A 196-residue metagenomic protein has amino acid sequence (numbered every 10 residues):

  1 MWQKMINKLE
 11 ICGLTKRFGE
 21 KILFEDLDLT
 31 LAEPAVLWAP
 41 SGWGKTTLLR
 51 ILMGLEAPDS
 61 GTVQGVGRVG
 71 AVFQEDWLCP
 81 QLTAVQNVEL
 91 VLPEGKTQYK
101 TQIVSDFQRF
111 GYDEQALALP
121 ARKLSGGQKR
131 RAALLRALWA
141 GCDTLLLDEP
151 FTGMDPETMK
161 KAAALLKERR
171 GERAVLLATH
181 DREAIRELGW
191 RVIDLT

Functional and structural regions predicted by a protein language model:
M53: Helix-to-loop junction immediately C-terminal to a conserved catalytic motif
L82-T97, Q102: Q-loop/switch helix immediately C-terminal to the Walker
K100-A116: Conserved ABC ATPase "signature" region
P120, E149-P150: Walker B catalytic motif
P120-L124, Q128: Conserved ABC ATPase signature
L134: Hydrophobic anchor residue at the start of the ABC signature
A140-G141, G171: Conserved signature/switch motifs of ABC ATPase nucleotide-binding domains
D148, D155: ABC-family nucleotide-binding domains
